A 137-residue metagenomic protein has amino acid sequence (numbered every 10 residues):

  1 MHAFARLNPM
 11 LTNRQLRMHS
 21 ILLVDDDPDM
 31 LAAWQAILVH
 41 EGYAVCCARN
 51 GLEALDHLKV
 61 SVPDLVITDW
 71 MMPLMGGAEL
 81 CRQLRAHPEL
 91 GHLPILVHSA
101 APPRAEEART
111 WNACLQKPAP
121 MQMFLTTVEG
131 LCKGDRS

Functional and structural regions predicted by a protein language model:
M1-S20, P120-S137: Non-catalytic signal-transmission and effector/linker regions of two-component phosphorelay proteins
V24-D25, A48, V66: Conserved sequence signature across two-component system core domains
P28-C46: Two-component/phosphorelay signaling modules centered on CheY-like receiver
R49-E53, G76-L80: Acidic catalytic/metal-coordinating carboxylates
V62-D64, E89-P94: His-Asp phosphorelay/catalytic-motif detector in bacterial-type signaling
D69: Active-site residues of response regulator receiver
M72: Receiver (REC) domain active-site loop signature in two-component systems and cognate sites in sensor histidine kinases
